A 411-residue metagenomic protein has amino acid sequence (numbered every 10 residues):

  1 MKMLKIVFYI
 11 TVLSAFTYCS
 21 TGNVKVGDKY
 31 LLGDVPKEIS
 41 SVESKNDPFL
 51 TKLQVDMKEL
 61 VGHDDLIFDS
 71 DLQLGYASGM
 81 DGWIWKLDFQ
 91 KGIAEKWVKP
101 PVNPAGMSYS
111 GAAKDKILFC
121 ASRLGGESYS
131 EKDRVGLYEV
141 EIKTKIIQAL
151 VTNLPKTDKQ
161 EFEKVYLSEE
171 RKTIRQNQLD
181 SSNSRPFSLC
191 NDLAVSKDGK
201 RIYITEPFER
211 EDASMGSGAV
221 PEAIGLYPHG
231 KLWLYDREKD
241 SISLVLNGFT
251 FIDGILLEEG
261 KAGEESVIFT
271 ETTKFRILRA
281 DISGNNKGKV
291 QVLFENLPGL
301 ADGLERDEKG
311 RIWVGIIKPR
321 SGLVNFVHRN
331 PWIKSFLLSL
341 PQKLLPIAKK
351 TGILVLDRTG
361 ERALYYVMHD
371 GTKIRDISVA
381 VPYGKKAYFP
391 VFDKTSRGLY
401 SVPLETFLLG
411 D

Functional and structural regions predicted by a protein language model:
D28-Y30, C120-D133, I204-Y227, I317-I347 (+1 more regions): Short, conserved, GDST-rich strand-edge loop motifs in beta-rich repeat architectures
K29-D34, T51-G82, I374-V379: Beta-strand-rich domains and repeat architectures in extracellular enzymes and scaffolds, especially beta-propellers
G33-H63, E170-L179, R358-H369: A short helix->beta-strand "capping" segment at the edge of beta-propeller domains
Q54-L60, K96-P101, L150-K159, Q176-P186 (+4 more regions): Surface loop/turn motifs at the tips and blade-to-blade linkers of beta-strand repeat domains
G62, N103, D133, L189 (+8 more regions): Beta-rich catalytic cores
F68-L72, Y109-K114, V195-G199, E259-E264 (+2 more regions): Residue-level detector of Asp-centered blade-edge/turn motifs that repeat once per structural unit in beta-propeller
A77-Y138, L154: Blade-loop segments of beta-propeller domains
A121-K197, I204-A219: Asp-box/WD-like beta-propeller blade repeats and closely related beta-sheet repeat scaffolds
